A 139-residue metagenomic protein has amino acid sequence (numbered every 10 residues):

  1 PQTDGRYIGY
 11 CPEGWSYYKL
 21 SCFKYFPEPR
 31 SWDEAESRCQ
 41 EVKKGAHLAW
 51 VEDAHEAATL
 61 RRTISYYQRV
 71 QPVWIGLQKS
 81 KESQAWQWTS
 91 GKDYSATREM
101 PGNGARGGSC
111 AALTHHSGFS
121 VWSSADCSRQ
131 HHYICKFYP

Functional and structural regions predicted by a protein language model:
P1-P139: Extracellular, disulfide-bonded carbohydrate-recognition/adhesion ectodomains, dominated by C-type lectin-like domains
